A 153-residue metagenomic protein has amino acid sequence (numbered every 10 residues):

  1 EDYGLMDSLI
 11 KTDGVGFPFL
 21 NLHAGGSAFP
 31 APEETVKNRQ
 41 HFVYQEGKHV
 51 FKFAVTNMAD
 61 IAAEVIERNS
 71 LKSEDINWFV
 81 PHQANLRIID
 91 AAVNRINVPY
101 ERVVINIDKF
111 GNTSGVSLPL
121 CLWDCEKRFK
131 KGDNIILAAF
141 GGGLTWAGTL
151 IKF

Functional and structural regions predicted by a protein language model:
E1-K52, T56, D60, F153: Condensing-enzyme catalytic core mediating Claisen C-C bond formation in acyl metabolism
D13, V36, V43-Y44, E64 (+3 more regions): Preference for short coil/turn "hinge" residues that link or interrupt alpha-helices
G25, A63, F140: Residue-level marker of positions within ordered structural domains that often coincide with functionally constrained
V55, A59, N77-F153: Claisen-condensing/thiolase-fold acyl-transfer catalytic domains that form or cleave C-C bonds in fatty acid
I61-N69: Stable alpha-helical structural segments in soluble proteins, enriched in small hydrophobic residues
S70-D75: Short, surface-exposed connector motifs at secondary-structure boundaries
